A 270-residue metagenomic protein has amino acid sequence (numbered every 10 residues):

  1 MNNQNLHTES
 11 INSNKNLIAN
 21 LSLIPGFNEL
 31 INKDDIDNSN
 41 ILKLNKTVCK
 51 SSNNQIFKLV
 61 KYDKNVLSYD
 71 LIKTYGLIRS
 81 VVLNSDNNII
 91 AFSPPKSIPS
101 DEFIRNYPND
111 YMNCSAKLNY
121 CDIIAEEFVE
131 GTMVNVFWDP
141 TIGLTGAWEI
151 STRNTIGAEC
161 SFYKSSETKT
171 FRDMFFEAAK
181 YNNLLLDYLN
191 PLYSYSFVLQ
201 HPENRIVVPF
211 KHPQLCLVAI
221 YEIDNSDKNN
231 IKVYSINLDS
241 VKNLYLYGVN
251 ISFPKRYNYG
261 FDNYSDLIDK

Functional and structural regions predicted by a protein language model:
M1-K270: Core nucleotide-handling region used for phosphoryl-transfer chemistry
